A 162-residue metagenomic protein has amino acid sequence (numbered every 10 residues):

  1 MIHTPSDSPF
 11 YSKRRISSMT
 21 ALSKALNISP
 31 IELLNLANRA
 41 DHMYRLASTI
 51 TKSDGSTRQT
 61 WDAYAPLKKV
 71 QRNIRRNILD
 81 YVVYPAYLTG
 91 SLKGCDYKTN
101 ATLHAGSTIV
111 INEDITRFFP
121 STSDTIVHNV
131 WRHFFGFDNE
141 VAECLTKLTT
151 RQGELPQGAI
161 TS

Functional and structural regions predicted by a protein language model:
M1-D124: Conserved two-metal-ion catalytic palm core of "right-hand" nucleic acid polymerases, unifying RNA-dependent RNA
L36, L103-S162: Conserved polymerase palm-domain catalytic core
